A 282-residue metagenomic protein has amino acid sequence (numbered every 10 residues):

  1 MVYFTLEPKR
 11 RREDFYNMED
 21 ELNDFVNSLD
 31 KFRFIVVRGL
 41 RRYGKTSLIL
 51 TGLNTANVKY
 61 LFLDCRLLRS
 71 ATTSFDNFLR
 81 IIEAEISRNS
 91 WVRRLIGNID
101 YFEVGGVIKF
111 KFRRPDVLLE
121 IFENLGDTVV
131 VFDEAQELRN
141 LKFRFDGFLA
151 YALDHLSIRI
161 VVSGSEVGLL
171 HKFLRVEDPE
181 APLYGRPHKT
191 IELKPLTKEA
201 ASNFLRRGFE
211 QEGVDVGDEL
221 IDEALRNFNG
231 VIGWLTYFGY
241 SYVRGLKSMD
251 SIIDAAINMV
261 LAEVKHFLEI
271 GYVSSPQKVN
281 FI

Functional and structural regions predicted by a protein language model:
M1-I35, L40, R88, G168: A short, basic N-terminal segment
K31-Y43, S47-D127: P-loop NTPase nucleotide-binding core
G106, P276-I282: Regulatory alpha-helical "coupling" segment adjacent to P-loop NTPase cores
D133-A135: Walker B catalytic acidic pair
E137-L141, L149-E180, T190: Sensor-1/coupling segment of RecA-like P-loop NTPase cores
F173-R226: Helix-loop-helix "sensor" segment of P-loop NTPases
E210-F267: Amphipathic alpha-helical "lid/sensor" segments that cap RecA-like P-loop NTPase cores
